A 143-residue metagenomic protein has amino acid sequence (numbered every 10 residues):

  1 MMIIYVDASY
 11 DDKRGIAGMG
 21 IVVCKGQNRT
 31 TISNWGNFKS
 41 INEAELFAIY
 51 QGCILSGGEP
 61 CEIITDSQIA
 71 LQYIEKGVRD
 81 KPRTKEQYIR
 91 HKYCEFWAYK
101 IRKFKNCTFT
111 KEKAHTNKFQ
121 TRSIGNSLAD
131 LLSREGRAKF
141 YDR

Functional and structural regions predicted by a protein language model:
M1-E43, F47, Q51-E59, E75 (+2 more regions): RNase H-like nuclease fold core
V6-K13, Y50-S127: RNase H catalytic domain
C107, G136-R143: Short secondary-structure junctions and interdomain/linker hinges
